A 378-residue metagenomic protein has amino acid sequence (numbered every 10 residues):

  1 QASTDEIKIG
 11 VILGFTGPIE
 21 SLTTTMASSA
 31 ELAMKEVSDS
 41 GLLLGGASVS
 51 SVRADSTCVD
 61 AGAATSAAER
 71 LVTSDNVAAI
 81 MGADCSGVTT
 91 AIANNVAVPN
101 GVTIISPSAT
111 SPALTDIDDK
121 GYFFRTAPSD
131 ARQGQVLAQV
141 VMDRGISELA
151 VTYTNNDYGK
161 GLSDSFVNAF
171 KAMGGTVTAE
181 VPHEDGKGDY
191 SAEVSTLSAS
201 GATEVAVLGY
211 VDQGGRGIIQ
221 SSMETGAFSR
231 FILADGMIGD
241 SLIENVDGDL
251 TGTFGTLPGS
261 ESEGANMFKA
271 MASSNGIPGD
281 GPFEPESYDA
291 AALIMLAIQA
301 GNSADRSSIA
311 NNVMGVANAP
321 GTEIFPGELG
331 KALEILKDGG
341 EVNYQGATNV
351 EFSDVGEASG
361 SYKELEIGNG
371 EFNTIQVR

Functional and structural regions predicted by a protein language model:
Q1-R378: Extracytosolic ligand-binding ectodomains
